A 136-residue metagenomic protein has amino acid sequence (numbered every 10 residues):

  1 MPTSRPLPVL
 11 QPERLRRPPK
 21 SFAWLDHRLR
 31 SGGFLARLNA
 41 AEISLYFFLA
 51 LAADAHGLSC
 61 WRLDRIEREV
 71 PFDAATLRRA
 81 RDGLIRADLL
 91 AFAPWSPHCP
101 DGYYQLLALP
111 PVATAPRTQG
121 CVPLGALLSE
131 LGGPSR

Functional and structural regions predicted by a protein language model:
M1-D64, R68, P134-R136: Short recognition helix of helix-turn-helix/winged-helix DNA-binding domains
R5-P8, E13, A75, V122-S129: Intrinsic-disorder/low-complexity peptide segments enriched for small residues
P6, P18, L106, T118-G120: Positively charged, low-complexity intrinsically disordered regions
F22, R86, F92, T114 (+1 more regions): Residue-level detector of intrinsically disordered, flexible termini and proteolytic processing junctions
F34-L35, L51-P110: Winged helix-turn-helix DNA-binding recognition segment
L109-R136: Short, amphipathic alpha-helical interaction segments positioned at domain boundaries
